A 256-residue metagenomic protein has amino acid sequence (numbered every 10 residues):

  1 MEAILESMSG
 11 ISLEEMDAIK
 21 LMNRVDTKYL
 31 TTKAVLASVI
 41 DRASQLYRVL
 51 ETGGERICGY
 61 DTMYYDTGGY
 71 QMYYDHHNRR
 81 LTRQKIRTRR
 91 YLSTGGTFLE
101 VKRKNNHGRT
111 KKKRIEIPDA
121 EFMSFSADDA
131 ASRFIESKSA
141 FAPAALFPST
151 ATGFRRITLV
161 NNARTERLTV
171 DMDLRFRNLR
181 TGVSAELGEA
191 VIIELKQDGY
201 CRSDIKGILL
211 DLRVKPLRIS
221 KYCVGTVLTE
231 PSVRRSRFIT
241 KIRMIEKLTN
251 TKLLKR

Functional and structural regions predicted by a protein language model:
M1-R256: Phosphate-end processing signature that detects enzymes handling 5′-triphosphorylated RNA and polyphosphate
